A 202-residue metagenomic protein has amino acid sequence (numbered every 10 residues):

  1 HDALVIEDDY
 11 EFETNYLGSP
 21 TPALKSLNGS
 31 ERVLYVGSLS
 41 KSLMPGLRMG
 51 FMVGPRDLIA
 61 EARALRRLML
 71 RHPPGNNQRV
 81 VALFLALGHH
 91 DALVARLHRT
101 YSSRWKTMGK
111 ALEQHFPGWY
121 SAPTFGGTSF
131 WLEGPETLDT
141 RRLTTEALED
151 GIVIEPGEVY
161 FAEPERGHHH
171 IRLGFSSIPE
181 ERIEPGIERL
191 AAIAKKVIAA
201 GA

Functional and structural regions predicted by a protein language model:
H1-D2, E11-S42: Active-site pre-lysine segment of PLP-dependent enzymes
L4, V153: Residue-level detector of anion-binding/catalytic polar loops
G29-R99: Conserved core segment of the aminotransferase class I/II
S30, T140-T144, I154-E180: Active-site-adjacent capping/gating segments
P55-R56, A86, E133-P135, S176-I178: Residue-level recognition of strand-loop junctions within catalytic nucleotide-signaling folds
A82, R99-G109, Y120-E133, L143-E146: Conserved glycine-rich beta-strand-loop-beta hairpin in the small C-terminal domain of fold type I
E149, P164-A202: PLP-dependent enzyme catalytic core of the Aspartate aminotransferase-like
